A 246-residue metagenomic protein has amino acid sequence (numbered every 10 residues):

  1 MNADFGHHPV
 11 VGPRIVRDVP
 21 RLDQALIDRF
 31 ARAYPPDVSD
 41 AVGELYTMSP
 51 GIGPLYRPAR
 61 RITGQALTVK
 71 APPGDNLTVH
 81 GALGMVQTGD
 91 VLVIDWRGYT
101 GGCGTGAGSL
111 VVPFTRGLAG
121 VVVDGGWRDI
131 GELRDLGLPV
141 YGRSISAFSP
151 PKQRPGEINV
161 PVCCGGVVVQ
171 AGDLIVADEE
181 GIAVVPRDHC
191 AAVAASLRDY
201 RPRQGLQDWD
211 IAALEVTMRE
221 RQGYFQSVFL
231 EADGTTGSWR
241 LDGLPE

Functional and structural regions predicted by a protein language model:
N2-A171, V185-E246: Feature captures the catalytic cores and cofactor-binding loops of soluble hydro-lyases/lyases that act on carboxylate
Q170-I182: Conserved beta-strand-loop-short alpha-helix elements that form and flank the Mn2+/Mg2+-coordinating active site
